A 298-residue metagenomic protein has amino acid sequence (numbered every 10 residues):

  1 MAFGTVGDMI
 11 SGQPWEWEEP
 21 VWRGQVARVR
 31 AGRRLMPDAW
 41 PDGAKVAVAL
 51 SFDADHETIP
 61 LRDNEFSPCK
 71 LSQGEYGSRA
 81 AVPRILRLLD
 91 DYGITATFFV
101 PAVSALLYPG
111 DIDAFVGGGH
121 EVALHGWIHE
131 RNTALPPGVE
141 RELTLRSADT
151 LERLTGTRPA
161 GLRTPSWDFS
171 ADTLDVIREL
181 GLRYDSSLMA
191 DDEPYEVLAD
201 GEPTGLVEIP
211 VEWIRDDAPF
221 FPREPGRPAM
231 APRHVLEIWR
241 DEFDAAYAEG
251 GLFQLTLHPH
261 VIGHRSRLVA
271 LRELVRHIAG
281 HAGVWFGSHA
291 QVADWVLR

Functional and structural regions predicted by a protein language model:
F3-G161, S166-I214, R233-L255, G263-R298: Catalytic alpha-helical scaffold of carbohydrate-active enzymes acting on polysaccharides/glycoconjugates
V207-R227: Glycine-rich, positively charged active-site loop/lid region within alpha/beta enzyme cores that binds and organizes
G226, M230, H234: A short glycine-/small-residue-rich loop at the edge of a beta-strand within enzyme catalytic domains
H260: Substrate-binding clefts and catalytic carboxylate motifs of secreted carbohydrate-active enzymes
